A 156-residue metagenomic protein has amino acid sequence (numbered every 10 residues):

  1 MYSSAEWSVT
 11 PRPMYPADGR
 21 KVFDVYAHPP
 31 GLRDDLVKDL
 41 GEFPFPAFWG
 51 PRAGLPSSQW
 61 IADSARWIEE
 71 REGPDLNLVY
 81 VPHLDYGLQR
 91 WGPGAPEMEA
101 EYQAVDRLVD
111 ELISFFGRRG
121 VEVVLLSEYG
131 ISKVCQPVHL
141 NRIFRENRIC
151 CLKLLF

Functional and structural regions predicted by a protein language model:
M1-G92: His/Asp/Glu-rich, glycine-adjacent segments that coordinate divalent cations and/or stabilize oxyanion chemistry on
P16-G19, E99-Q103, E146-R148: Short, surface-exposed linear patches
S57, E97, E101, E128: Conserved acidic
S58-A62, R66, Y102-I113: Short, hydrophobic/amphipathic alpha-helical packing segments that form internal helix faces or helix-helix interfaces
L84, Y102-D106, P137: Short alpha-helical patches at coil-to-helix transitions and adjacent helical residues in well-structured domains
W91-D106: Active-site-proximal segments of metal-dependent phosphoesterases and phosphodiesterases across multiple
P96, R107, E111-F156: Secreted, luminal/periplasmic, and some membrane-associated catalytic domains that remodel anionic oxygen-ester
